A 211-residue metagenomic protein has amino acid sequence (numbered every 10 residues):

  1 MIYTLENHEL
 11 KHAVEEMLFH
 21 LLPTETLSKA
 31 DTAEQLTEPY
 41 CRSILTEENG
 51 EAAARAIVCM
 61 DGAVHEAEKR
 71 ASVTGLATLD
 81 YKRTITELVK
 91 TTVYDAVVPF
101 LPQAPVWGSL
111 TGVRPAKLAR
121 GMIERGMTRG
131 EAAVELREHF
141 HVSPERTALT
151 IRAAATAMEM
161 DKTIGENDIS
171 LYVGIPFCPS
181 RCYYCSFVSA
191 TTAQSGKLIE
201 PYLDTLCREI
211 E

Functional and structural regions predicted by a protein language model:
M1-V106, G121: A short, structured N-terminal alpha-helical element that caps or precedes a catalytic domain
L36-S43, L110-R125, E138: SAM-dependent transferase fold signal centered on methyltransferase-like domains, encompassing both Class I
L88, T92, R114, F177-S180: Generic alpha-helical secondary structure signal
F100-A104, E124-L171: N-terminal [4Fe-4S]-dependent radical SAM core
P102-L118, C182-V188: Long, charged N-terminal interaction/targeting segments
D168-P201: Canonical Radical SAM [4Fe-4S] cluster-binding loop centered on the CxxxCxxC motif and its immediate flanking residues
C207-E211: Conserved SAM/AdoMet-binding glycine-rich loop
